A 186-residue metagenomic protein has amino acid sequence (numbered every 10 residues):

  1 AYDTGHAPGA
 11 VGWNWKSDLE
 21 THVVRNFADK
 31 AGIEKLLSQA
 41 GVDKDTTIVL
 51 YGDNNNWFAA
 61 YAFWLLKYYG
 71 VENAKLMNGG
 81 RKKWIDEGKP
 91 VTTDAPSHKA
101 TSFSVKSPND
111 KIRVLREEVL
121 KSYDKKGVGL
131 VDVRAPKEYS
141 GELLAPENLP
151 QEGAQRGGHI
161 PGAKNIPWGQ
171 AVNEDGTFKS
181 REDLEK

Functional and structural regions predicted by a protein language model:
A1-D45, L120-K186: Positively charged, proline/Ser/Thr-rich regional signature most characteristic of the Rhodanese/CDC25-like
F27-K125, E142-L143, G158: Thiolate-centered catalytic microenvironments shared by cysteine-dependent enzyme domains
